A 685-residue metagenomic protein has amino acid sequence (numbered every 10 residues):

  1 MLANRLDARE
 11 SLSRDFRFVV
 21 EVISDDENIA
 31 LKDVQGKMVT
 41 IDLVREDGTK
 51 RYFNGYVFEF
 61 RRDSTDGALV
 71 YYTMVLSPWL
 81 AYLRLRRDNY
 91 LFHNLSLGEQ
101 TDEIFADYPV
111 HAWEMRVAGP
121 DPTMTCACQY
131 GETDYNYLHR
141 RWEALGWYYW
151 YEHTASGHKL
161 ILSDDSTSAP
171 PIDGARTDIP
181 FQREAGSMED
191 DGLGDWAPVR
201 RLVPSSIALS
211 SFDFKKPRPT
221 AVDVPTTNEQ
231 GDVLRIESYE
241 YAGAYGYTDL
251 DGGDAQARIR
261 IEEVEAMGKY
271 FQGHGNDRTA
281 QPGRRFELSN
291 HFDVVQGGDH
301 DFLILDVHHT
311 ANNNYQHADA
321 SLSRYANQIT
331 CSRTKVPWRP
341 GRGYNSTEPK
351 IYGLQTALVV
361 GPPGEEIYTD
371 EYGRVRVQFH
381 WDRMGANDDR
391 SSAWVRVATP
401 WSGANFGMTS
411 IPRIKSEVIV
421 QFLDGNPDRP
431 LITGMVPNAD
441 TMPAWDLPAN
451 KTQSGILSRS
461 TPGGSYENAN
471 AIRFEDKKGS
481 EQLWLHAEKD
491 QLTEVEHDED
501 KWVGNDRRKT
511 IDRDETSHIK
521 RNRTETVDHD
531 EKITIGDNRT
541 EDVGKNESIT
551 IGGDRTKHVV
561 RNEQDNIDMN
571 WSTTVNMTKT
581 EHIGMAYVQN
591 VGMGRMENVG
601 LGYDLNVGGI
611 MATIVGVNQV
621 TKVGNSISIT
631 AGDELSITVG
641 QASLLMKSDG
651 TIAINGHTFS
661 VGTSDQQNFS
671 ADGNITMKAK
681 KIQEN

Functional and structural regions predicted by a protein language model:
M1-Y90, A144, G268: Assembly/oligomerization scaffold segments
L6-V19, L250-M267, G385-T399: Short, basic/aromatic beta-hairpin or loop at an interaction surface
V19-I29, E265-N276, Y344, W401-G407: Short alpha-helix capping/helix-loop boundary micro-motifs
D33-V34, A280, P412: Short, well-ordered loop/turn sites that connect or cap secondary structure elements
T49, T65-D66, L95-A112, G119 (+1 more regions): Extended, domain-scale alpha-helical bundle/helix-rich regions
R61-L76, L160, T310-Y325, I329 (+2 more regions): Short, solvent-exposed secondary-structure boundary/capping segments
Y151, I161-S163, F286, I351-N655 (+2 more regions): Structural signature for extended repeat/solenoid scaffolds and their inter-repeat hinge/linker regions, spanning
